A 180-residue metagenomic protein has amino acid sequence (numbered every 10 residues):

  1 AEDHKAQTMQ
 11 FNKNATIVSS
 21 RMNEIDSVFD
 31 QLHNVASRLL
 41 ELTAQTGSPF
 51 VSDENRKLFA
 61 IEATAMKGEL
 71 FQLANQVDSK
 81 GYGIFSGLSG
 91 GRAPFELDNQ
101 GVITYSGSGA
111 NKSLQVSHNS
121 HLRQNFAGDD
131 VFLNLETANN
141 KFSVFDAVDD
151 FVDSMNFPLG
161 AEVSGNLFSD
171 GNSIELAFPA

Functional and structural regions predicted by a protein language model:
A1-G91, L122: Amphipathic alpha-helical polymerization modules
A1-S20, D26, L88-A180: Bacterial flagellar/type III secretion structural subunits and associated motility module proteins, recognized via
